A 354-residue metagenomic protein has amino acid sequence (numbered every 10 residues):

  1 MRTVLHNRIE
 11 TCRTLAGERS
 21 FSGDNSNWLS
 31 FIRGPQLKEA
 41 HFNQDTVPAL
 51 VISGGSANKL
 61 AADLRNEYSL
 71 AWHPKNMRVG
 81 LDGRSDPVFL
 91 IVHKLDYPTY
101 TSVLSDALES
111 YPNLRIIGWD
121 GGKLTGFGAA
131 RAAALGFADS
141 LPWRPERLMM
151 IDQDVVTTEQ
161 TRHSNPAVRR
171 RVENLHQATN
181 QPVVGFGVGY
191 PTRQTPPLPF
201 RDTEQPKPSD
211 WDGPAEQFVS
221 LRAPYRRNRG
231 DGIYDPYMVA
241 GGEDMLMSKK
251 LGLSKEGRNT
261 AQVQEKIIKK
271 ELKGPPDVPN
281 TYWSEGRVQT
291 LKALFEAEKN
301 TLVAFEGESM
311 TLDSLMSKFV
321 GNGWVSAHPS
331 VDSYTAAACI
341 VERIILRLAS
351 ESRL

Functional and structural regions predicted by a protein language model:
R2-S30, H41-V51, G55-S69, Y234-L354: C-terminal catalytic/acceptor-binding lobe
L37-Q44, A62-P87, D106: Short, acidic, metal-binding catalytic loop of nucleotide-sugar glycosyltransferases
V51-S53, I91-K94, G187: Short beta-strand/turn micro-motifs composed of small residues that flank or help shape donor/cofactor-binding pockets
S56-A57, Y97, G126, D154-V156 (+3 more regions): Short, solvent-exposed loop/turn segments at secondary-structure junctions
A57-A62, L95-V103, Q194-T195: Short, charged/polar "capping" segments at the starts of alpha-helices and the immediately preceding loops
L90-R147, V156-S164: Active-site-proximal specificity loops/subdomain of glycosyltransferases
R147, V156-M245, L253: Conserved catalytic core of nucleotide-sugar-dependent glycosyltransferases
